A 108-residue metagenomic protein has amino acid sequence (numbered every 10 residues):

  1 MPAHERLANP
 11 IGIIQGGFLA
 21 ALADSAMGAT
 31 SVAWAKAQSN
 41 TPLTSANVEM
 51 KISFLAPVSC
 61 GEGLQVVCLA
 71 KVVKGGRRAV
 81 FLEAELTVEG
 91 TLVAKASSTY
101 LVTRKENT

Functional and structural regions predicted by a protein language model:
M1-A3, F54, V102: Hydrophobic residues in beta-strands and at strand termini
M1-I14: Catalytic strand-loop segment that frames the active site of acyl-thioester-processing enzymes
E5, A29, T91: Glycine-centered loop/turn positions within well-structured domains that cap or flank conserved ligand/cofactor-binding
I11-V32, N47: Compact, glycine-rich, soluble single-domain proteins
A23, M27, M50-F54, A96: Residue-level detection of beta-strand scaffold positions
T30-V67: Hydrophobic beta-strand-centered segment that forms part of the acyl-chain substrate-binding groove
P57-G63, V67, K71-T108: HotDog/MaoC-like acyl-thioester-processing domains
